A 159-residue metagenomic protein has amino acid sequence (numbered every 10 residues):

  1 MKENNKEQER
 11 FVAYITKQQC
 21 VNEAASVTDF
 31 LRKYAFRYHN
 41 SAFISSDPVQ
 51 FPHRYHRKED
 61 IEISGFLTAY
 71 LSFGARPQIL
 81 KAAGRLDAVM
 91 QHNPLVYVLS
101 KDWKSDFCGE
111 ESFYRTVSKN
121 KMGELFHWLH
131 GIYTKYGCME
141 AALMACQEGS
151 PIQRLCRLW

Functional and structural regions predicted by a protein language model:
M1-W159: HhH-family (HhH-GPD) DNA N-glycosylase catalytic core used in base-excision repair
